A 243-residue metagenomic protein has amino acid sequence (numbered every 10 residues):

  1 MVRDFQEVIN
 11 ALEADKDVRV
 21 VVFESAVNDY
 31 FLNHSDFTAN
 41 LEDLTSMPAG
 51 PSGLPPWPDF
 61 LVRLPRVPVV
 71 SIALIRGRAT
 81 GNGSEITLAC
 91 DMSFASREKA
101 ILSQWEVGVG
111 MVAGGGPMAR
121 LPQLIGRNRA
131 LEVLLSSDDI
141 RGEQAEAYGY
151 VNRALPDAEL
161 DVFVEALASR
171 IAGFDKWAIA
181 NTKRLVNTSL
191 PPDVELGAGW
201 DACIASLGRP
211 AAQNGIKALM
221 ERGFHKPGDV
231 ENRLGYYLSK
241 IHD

Functional and structural regions predicted by a protein language model:
M1-E24: Conserved CoA-thioester-binding segment of acyl-CoA-metabolizing enzymes
D4-F5, F23, D36, V70 (+5 more regions): Terminal peptide-recognition signature
V8-L12, L64-V67, I171, S206: Hydrophobic helix-cap positions at the C-terminus of alpha-helices in RecA-like/P-loop ATPase nucleotide-binding cores
D15, H34, V67-P68, Y148 (+1 more regions): Acidic-histidine catalytic/liganding microenvironments
K16, N28-Y30, S137, R141-G142 (+3 more regions): C-terminal alpha-helix plus adjacent terminal tail
D17, S25-R63, A79, G110: Glycine- (often His-adjacent) and acidic-residue-rich active-site loop that binds/positions the CoA thioester
V62-W177: Crotonase-fold acyl-CoA enzyme core
